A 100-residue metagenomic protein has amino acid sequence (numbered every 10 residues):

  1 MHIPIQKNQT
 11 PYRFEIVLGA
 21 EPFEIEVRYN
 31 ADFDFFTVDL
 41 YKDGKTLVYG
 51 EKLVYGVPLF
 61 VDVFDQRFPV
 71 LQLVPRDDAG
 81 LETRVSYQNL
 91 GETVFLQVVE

Functional and structural regions predicted by a protein language model:
M1-E26: Short, charged/polar N-terminal "headpieces" of proteins
P4, E26, D39, V74 (+1 more regions): Residues in well-ordered beta-strands of folded domains
I5-K7, Y55, Q66, E92: Generic structural "secondary-structure junction" signal
Y12, D32, L47, G80-L81: A broad, structure-centric signal for solvent-exposed, well-ordered loop/edge residues that line or flank functional
Y12, F36, V94: Short beta-strand/loop motifs in extracellular/secreted proteins, especially within beta-sandwich accessory domains
L18-D34, Y87-Q88: Short, surface-exposed loop and linker segments with low hydrophobicity and enrichment for Pro/Ser/Thr
A31-P75: Acidic, aromatic-enriched beta-alpha/helix-loop junctions
F60-E100: Beta-strand-rich cores of mature extracytoplasmic or soluble domains
